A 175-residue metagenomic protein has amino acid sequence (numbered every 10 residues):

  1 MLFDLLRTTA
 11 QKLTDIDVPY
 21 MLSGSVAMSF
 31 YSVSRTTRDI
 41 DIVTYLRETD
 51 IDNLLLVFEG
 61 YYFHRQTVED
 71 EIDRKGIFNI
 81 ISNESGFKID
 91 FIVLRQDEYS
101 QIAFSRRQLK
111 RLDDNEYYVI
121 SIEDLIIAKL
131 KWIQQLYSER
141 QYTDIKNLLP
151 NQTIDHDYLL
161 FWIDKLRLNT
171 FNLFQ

Functional and structural regions predicted by a protein language model:
M1-Q175: Compositionally biased terminal segments of proteins
